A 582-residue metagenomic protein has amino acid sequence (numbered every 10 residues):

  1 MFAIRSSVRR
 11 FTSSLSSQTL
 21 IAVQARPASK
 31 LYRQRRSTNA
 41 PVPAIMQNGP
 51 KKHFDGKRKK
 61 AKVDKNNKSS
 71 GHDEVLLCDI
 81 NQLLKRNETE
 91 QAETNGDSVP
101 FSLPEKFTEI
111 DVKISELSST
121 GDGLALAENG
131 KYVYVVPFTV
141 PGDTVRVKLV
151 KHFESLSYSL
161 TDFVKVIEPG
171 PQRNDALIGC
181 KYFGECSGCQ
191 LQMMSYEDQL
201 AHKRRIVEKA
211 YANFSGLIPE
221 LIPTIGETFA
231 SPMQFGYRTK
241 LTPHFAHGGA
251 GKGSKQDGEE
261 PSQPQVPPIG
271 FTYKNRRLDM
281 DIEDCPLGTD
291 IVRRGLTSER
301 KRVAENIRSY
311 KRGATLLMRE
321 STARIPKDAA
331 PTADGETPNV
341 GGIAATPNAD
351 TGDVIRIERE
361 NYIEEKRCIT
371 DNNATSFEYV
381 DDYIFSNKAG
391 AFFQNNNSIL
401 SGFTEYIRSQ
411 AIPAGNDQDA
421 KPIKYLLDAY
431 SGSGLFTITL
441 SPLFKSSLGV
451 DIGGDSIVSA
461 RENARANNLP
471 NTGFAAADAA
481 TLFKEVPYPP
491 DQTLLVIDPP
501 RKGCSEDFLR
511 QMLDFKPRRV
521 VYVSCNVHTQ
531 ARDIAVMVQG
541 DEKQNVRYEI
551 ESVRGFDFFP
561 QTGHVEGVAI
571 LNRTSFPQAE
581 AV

Functional and structural regions predicted by a protein language model:
M1-M46: N-terminal mitochondrial targeting presequence
L31-Q34, Q47-H53, R58-K59, D64-Q91 (+6 more regions): Rossmann-like S-adenosyl-L-methionine
R33, T38-I178, Y182: Terminal RNA-binding accessory module
G123-E128, P268-K274, A460: Short, acidic/hydrophobic/Gly-rich beta-strand patch recurrent on exposed beta strands that often constitutes part
R146-K148, T242, L317: Hydrophobic beta-strand signal
K151-F153, F245-G249, E320-T322, D557 (+1 more regions): Short, low-complexity Ser/Thr-rich regulatory SLiMs
I167-I178, G184-A304: Extended interfacial segments that mediate partner engagement and assembly in macromolecular machines
